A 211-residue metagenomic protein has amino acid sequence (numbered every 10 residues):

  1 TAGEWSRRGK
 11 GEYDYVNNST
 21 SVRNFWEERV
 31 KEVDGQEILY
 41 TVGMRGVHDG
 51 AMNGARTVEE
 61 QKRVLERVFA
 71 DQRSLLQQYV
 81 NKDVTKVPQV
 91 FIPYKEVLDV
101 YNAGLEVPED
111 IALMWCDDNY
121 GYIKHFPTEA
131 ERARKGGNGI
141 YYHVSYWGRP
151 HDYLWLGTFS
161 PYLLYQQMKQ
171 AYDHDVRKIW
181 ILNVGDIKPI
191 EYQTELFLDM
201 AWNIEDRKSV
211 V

Functional and structural regions predicted by a protein language model:
T1-S19: Acidic/aromatic-lined carbohydrate-recognition and catalytic surfaces of CAZymes acting on diverse glycans
Y13-K135: Gly/Pro-rich turn-and-neighbor structural signature
G46-G54, K135-F159: Active-site clefts of carbohydrate-active enzymes
L113, A171, N183: Conserved, mostly hydrophobic/aromatic
H125, S160-Q170: Short, acidic/polar
I181-D206: Aromatic/acidic polysaccharide-binding cleft in carbohydrate-active enzymes
V210: Conserved small/polar residues in nucleotide/adenosyl-binding loops
